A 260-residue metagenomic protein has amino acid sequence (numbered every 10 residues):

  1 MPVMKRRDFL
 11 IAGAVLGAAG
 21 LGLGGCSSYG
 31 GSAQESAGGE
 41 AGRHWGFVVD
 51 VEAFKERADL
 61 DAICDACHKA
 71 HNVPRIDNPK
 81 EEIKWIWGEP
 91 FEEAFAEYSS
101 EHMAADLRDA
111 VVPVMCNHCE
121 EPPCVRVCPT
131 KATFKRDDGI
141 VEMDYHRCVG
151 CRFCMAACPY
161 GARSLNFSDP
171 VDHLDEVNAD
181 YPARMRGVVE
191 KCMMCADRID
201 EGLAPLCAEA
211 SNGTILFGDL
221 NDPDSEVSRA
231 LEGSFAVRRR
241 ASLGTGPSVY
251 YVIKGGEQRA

Functional and structural regions predicted by a protein language model:
M1-G17: N-terminal secretory signal peptides and thylakoid transit peptides that target proteins across membranes
P2, L60, D109, C151 (+3 more regions): Active-site-proximal structural scaffolding
V3-M4, G22, C26-S27, R75-D77: A boundary/linker detector
L23-D61, D65, S242-V252, G256-A260: C-terminal segment of N-terminal export signals and the immediately downstream linker at the start of the mature
S28-G39, A58-I86, E121-R147, F153-P170 (+1 more regions): Iron-sulfur cluster-binding cysteine motifs and their immediate structural context in ferredoxin-like electron-transfer
A33-K55, I63, H68-N117, T130-A132 (+3 more regions): Sequence context of c-type cytochrome heme-c attachment sites
A94-P113, F153-L165, D180-D197, S234-K254: Short Fe-S-cluster ligation motifs
D200-A260: Long, compositionally biased charged/polar accessory segments in the mid-to-C-terminal portions of proteins
